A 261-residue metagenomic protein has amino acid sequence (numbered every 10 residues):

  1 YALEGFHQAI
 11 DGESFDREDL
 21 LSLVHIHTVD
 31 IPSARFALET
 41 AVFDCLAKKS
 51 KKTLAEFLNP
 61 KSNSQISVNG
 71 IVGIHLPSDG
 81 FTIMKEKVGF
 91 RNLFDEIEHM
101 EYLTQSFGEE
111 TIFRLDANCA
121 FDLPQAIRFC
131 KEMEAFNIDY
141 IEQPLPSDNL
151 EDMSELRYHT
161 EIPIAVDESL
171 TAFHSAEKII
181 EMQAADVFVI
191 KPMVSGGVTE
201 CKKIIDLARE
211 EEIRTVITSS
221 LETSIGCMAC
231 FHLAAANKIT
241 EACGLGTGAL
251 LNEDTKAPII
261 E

Functional and structural regions predicted by a protein language model:
Y1-K49: Metal- or metallocofactor-binding catalytic centers and their adjacent structured scaffolds across diverse enzyme
L38, K51, M84, D116 (+5 more regions): Conserved, mostly hydrophobic/aromatic
E56-T160: Metal-dependent enolase-superfamily TIM-barrel catalytic cores that perform enediolate-based chemistry
G80-T82, S106-E110, K131-D139, E155-I164 (+3 more regions): Glycine-enriched alpha-helix->loop->beta-strand junction motifs that scaffold or abut catalytic
L123-M133, A172-A184, K202-I205, T223-A236: Catalytic cores of alpha/beta
P144-N149, V166-A176, M193-E200, L251-N252: A general structural motif
S220-E261: Flexible C-terminal active-site loop/helix
